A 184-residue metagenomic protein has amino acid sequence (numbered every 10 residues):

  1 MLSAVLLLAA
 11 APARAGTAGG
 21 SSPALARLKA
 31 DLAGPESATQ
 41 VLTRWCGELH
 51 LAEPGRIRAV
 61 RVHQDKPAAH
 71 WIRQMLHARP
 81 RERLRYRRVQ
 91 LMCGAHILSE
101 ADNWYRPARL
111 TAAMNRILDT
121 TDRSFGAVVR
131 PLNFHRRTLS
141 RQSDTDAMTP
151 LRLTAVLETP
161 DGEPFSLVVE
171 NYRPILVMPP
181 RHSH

Functional and structural regions predicted by a protein language model:
M1, Q90-M92, E158: Well-ordered beta-strand positions
M1-A9: Bacterial N-terminal signal peptides
R14-M92, H96-T145, G162-V168, Y172-H184: N-terminal domain-onset segments
P150-E158: Long terminal accessory segments
